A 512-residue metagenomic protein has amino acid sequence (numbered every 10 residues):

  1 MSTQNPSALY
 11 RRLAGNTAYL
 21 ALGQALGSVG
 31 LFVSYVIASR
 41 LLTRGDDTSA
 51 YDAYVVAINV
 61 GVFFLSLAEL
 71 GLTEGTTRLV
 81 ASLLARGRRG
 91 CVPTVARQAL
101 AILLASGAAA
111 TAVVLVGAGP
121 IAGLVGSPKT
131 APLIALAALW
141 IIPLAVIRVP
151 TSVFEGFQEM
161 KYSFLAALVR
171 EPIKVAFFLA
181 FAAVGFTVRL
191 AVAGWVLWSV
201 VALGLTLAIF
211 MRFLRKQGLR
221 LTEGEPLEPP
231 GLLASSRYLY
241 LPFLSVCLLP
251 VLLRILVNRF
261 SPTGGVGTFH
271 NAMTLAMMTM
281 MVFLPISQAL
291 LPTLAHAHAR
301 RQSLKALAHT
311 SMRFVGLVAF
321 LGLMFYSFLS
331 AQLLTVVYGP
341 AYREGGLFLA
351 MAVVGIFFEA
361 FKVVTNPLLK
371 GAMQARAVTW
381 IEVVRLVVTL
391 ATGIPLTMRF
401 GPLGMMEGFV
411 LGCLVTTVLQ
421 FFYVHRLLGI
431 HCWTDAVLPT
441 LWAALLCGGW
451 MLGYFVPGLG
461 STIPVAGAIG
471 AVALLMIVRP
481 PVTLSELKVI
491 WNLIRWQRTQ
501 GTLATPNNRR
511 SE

Functional and structural regions predicted by a protein language model:
M1-L13, V188-G194, T206-P250, T293 (+3 more regions): Interhelical loop/hinge segments that connect adjacent transmembrane helices in multipass membrane
S2-S7, M451-E512: Membrane-proximal transmembrane or re-entrant/amphipathic helices at the cytosolic face
L9-E74, I102, T111-L115, A135 (+5 more regions): Signature of the first transmembrane helix
G15-A38, R170, G194-F210, E223-P292 (+3 more regions): Transmembrane helical elements of multi-pass membrane transporters/channels
A25, R97-V125, A176-A180, G204-L205 (+4 more regions): Alpha-helical transmembrane segments of multi-pass membrane transport and lipid-handling proteins
L70-A85, G156, R215-L219, A272 (+2 more regions): Helix-loop junctions and terminal segments of transmembrane helices in multi-pass membrane transport/translocation
A131-A135, F164-R215, V383-V388, P402-V424 (+1 more regions): Hydrophobic alpha-helical transmembrane segments
P143-A167, V353-V384, V424-R426: Membrane-interface junctions at transmembrane-helix termini in multi-pass inner-membrane proteins
